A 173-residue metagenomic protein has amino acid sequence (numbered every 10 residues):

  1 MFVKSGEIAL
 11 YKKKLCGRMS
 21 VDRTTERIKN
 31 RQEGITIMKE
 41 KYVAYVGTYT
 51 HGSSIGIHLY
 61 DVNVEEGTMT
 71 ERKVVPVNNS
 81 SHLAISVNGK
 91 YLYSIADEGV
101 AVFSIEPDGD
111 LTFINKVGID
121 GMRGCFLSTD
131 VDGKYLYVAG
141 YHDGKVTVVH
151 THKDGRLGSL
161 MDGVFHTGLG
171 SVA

Functional and structural regions predicted by a protein language model:
E7-K14, R18-K29, G34: Short, positively charged and aromatic/hydrophobic N-terminal segments
M38-E40, V87-N88, V131-D132: Residue-level detector of Asp-centered blade-edge/turn motifs that repeat once per structural unit in beta-propeller
M38-H51, G56-Y60: An edge-strand/N-cap motif at the start of beta-rich repeat modules
T50-S53, G99, H142-K145: Short glycine/acidic-enriched loop and turn motifs that connect beta-strands
D61-E66, F103-D110, V149-G158: Short loop/turn segments immediately following beta-strands, especially the blade-tip and inter-blade linker loops
E71-T129: Blade-loop segments of beta-propeller domains
F113-A173: Asp-box/WD-like beta-propeller blade repeats and closely related beta-sheet repeat scaffolds
